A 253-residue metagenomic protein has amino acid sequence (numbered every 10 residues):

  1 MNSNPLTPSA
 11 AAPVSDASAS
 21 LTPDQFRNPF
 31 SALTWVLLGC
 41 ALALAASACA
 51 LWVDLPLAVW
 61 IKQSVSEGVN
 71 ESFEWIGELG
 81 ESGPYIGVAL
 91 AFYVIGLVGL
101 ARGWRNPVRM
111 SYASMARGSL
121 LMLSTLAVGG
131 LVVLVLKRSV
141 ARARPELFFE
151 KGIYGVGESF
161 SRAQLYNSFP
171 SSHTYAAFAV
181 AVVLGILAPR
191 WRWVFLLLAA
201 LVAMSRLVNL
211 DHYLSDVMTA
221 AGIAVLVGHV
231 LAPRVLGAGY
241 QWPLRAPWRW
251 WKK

Functional and structural regions predicted by a protein language model:
N2-Y93, R138-Y154, F160, K252-K253: N-terminal transmembrane-helix/juxtamembrane module of multi-pass inner/ER membrane proteins
P23-S31, V98-G99, G152-K253: Membrane-embedded catalytic cores of phosphoryl/pyrophosphoryl-handling enzymes
A32-G39, S114-M122, V217: Residue-level signature of transmembrane alpha-helical entry/exit and packing/kink sites in multi-pass membrane
A41-A45, G83, G87-V94, S124 (+5 more regions): Lipid-exposed faces of alpha-helical membrane segments in multi-pass integral membrane proteins
D54, F92, V132, L136 (+1 more regions): Alpha-helical membrane-inserting segments
P56, I61, G96-P107, S139-R144 (+3 more regions): Membrane-interfacial segments
W75, I86-G87, G118-L121, R190-L197 (+1 more regions): Alpha-helical transmembrane segments of integral membrane proteins
I95-G96, R102-V135: Interfacial segments of alpha-helical transmembrane regions
